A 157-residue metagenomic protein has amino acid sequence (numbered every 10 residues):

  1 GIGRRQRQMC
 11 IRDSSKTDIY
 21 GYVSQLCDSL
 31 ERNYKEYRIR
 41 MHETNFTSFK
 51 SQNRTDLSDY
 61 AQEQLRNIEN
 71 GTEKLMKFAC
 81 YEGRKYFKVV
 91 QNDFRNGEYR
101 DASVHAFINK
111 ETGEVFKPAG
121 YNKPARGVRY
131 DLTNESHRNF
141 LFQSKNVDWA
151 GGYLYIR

Functional and structural regions predicted by a protein language model:
G1-I11: Single conserved hydrophobic/aromatic residue that forms the stacking wall/gate of nucleotide- or nucleobase-binding
R12-I68: Short, non-transmembrane alpha-helical segments in secretory-pathway proteins
R66-A106: Exposed beta-strand-loop-beta-strand "reactive/processing" segments of non-cytosolic proteins
A102-F116: A short, surface-exposed beta-strand/turn
T112-S144: A short, surface-exposed interaction/processing loop segment used at functional sites
N146-R157: Cysteine/selenocysteine-centered motifs that mediate thiol-based redox chemistry or coordinate metal-sulfur cofactors
